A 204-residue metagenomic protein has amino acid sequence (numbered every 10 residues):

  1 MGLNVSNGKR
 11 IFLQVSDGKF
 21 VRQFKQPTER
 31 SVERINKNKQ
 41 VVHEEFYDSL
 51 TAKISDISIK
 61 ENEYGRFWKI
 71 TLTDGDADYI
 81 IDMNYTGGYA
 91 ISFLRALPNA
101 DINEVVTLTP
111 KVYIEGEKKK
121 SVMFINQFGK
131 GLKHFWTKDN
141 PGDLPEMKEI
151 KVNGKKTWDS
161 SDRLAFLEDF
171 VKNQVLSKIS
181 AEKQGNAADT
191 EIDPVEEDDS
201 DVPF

Functional and structural regions predicted by a protein language model:
M1-D82, I91-P98, Y113-T157, S161-A165 (+2 more regions): OB-fold ssDNA-binding interfaces and closely related basic DNA-contact patches used across DNA replication/repair
F124-N126, A181, G185: Polyanion-binding surfaces on beta-sheet-dominated domains and ring/shell assemblies
D189-F204: Short acidic, low-complexity intrinsically disordered linear motifs used for protein-protein interactions
